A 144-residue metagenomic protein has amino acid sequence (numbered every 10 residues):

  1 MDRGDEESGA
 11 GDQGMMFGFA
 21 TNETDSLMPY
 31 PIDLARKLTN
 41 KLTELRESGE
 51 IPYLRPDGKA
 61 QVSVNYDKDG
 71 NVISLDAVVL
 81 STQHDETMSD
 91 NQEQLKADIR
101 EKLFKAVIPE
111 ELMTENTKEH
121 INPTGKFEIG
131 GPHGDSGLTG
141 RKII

Functional and structural regions predicted by a protein language model:
M1-P132: Glycine-rich, mobile lid/loop segments that gate access to catalytic sites or pores
I129, L138-I144: Conserved mixed alpha/beta catalytic, RNA-binding, or beta-rich assembly cores of soluble enzyme, regulatory
D135: Glycine-rich adenosyl-nucleotide cofactor-binding module
